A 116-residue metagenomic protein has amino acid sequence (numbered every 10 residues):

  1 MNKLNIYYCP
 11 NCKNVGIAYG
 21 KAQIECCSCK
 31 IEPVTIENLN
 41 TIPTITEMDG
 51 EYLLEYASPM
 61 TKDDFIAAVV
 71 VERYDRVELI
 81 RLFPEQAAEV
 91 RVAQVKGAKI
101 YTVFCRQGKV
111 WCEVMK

Functional and structural regions predicted by a protein language model:
K3-N5, A22: Short metal-coordination and nucleic-acid-contact micro-motifs, chiefly zinc-binding Cys/His arrays
C9-C12, C26: Short cysteine-rich clusters marking metal-coordination/redox-active sites
V15-G16, K30-P33: Cys/His-rich microdomains that often coordinate metals
G20-K30: Cysteine-rich micro-motifs
E32-I45: Short metal-binding segments enriched for Cys and/or His
L53-Y56, A88-K96: Exposed aromatic-hydrophobic patches
V69, K96-G108: Short, aromatic- and glycine-rich surface loops/edge beta-strands on solvent-exposed regions
Q107-K116: Edge beta-strands of extracellular beta-sandwich domains
